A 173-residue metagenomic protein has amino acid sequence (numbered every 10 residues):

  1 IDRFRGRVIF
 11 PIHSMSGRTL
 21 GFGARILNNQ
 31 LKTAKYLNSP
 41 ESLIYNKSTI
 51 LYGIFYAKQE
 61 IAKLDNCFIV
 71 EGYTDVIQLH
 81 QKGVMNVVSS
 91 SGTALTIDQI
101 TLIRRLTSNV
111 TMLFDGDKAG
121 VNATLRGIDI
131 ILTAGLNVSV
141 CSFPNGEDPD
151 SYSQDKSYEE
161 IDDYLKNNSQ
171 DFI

Functional and structural regions predicted by a protein language model:
I1-L106, V110, A123-T124: Phosphate-handling DNA/RNA-contact segment within nucleic-acid enzymes
R3-R5, R105-T107, T133-G135, P144-E147: Short, solvent-exposed loop/turn segments at the edges of secondary structure
A34, N38, I128, D150-S153: Conserved protein kinase catalytic domain
T74, L95, F114-T124, S142-E147: Acidic, metal-coordinating catalytic cores used for nucleic-acid/nucleotide bond scission and strand-transfer chemistry
I100-I103, D129-I131, K166-F172: Flexible glycine/proline-rich, aromatic-decorated loop/lid segments
L106-T107, I128-I130, D155-D162: Short, hinge-like loop/turn segments at secondary-structure boundaries
A123-A134: Conserved acidic, small-residue-rich alpha-beta core segments centered on
L136-I173: C-terminal or mid-to-C-terminal helical accessory/interaction module adjacent to the motor/catalytic core
